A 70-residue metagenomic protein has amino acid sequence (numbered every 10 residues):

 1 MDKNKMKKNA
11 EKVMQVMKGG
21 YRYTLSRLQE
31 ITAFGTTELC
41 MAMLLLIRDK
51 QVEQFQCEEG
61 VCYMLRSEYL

Functional and structural regions predicted by a protein language model:
K3-A10, T24, Q54-L70: Short, cationic-aromatic polyanion-contact patches
M6-I31: Short amphipathic alpha-helical interface segments
M14, T32-A33, I47, E59-R66: A general secondary-structure boundary signal
G20-Y21, T36, V61: Intrinsically disordered, low-complexity regions
L28, C40, C57-E58: Short loop/turn and capping residues at structural boundaries
F34-L45: Short amphipathic alpha-helical interaction segments
K50: Glycine-centered, phosphate/nucleic-acid-interacting loop/turn motifs that mediate DNA/RNA or nucleotide
